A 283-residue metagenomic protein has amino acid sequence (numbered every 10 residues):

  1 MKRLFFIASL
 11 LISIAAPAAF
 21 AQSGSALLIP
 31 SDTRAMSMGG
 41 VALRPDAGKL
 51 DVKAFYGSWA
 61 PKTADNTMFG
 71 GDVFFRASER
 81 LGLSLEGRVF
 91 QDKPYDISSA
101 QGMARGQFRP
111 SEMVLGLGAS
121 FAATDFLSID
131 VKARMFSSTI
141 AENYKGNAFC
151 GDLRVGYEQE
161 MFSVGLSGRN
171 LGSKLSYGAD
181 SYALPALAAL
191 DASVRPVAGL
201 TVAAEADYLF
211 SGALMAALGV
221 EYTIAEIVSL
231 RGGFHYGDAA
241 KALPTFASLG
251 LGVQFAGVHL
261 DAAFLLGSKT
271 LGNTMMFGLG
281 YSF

Functional and structural regions predicted by a protein language model:
M1-T33: Cleavable N-terminal export/targeting peptides
Q22-F283: Subset of outer-membrane beta-barrel
